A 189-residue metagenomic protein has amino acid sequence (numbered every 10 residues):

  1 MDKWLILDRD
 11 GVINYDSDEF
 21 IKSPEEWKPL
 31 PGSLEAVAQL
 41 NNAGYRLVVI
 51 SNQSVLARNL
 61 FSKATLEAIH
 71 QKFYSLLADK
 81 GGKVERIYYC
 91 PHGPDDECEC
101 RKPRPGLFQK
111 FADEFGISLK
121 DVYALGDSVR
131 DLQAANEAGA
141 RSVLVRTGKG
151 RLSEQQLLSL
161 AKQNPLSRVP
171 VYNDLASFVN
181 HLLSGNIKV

Functional and structural regions predicted by a protein language model:
M1-V48: Active-site neighborhood of HAD-like aspartate-dependent phosphohydrolases
D10, S17-D18, P24-W27, Q53 (+3 more regions): Generic secondary-structure boundary/loop-capping signal
D10-V12, Q53, R104, V129: Anionic group-transfer/hydrolysis microenvironments
V12-N14, L56, D131, G150: Active-site loop signature of alpha/beta-hydrolase-fold enzymes
N14, D18, F61, L183: A short local structural element in Rossmann-fold oxidoreductases
S33, V37-H70, K83-E99, A135: Substrate-recognition element of Asp-dependent hydrolases with the DxDx(T/V) motif
A64, A68-E85, P94-A124, S128-V189: Asp-based, Mg2+/Mn2+-dependent phosphohydrolase catalytic module
